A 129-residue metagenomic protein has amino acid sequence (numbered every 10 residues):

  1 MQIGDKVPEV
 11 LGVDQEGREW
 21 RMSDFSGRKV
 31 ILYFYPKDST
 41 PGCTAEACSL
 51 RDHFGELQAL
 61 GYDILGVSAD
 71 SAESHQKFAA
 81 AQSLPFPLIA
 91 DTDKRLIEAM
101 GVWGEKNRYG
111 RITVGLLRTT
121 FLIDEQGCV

Functional and structural regions predicted by a protein language model:
M1-V129: Chalcogenol-based redox active-site neighborhoods
